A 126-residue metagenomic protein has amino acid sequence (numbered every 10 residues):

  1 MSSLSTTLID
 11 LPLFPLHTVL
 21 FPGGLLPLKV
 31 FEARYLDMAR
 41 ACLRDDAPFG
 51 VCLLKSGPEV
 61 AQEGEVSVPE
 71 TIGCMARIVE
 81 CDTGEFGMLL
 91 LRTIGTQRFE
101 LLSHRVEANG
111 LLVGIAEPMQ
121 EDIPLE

Functional and structural regions predicted by a protein language model:
M1-E126: Positively charged
